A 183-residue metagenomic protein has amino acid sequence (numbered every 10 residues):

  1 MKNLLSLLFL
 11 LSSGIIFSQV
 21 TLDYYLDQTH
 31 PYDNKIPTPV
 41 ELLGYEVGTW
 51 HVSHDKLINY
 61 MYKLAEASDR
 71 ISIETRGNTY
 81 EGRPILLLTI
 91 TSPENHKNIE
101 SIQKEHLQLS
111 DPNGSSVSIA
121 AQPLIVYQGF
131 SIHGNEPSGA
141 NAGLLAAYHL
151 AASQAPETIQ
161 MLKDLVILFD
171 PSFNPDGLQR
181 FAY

Functional and structural regions predicted by a protein language model:
M1-L22: Bacterial Sec-dependent N-terminal signal peptides
Q19-Y183: Structured catalytic-domain cores with a bias toward divalent-metal coordination
